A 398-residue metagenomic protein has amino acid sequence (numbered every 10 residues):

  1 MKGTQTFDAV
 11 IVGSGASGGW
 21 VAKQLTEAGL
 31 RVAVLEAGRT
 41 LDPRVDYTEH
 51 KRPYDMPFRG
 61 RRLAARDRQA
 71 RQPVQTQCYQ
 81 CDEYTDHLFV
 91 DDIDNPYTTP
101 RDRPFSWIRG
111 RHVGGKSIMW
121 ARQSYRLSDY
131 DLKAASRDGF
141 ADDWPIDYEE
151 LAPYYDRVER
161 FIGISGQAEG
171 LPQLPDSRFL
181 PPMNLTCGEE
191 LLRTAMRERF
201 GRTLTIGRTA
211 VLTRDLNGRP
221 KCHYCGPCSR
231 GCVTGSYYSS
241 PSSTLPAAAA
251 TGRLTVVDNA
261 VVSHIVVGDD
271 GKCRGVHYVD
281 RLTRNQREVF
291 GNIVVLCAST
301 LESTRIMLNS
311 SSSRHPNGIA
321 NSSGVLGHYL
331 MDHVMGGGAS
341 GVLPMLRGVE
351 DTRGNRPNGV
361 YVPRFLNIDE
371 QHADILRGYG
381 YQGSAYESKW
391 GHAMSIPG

Functional and structural regions predicted by a protein language model:
G3-S17: Beta1/beta-strand and adjacent pyrophosphate-binding region of the FAD-binding site in flavoprotein oxidoreductases
T6-D8, L30-R31, G201-T203: Residues that mark the start of a beta-strand
A22, T26: Gly/Ala-rich phosphate-binding loop of Rossmann-like dinucleotide-binding domains, activating on the conserved
E27, R31, A37-P57, T251 (+3 more regions): Glycine-rich loop(s) and the adjacent beta-strand/alpha-helix scaffold that form part
F58-D91, N95-S106, R111-H112, I118-R126 (+2 more regions): Conserved redox-cofactor binding core of oxidoreductases
D86-K116, W120-A121, W144-Y148, S323-G398: FAD cofactor-binding and catalytic pocket of flavoenzymes
N217-R219, G268-R274: A short, glycine/Asx- and small/polar-enriched loop/turn that sits immediately N-terminal to a beta-strand
